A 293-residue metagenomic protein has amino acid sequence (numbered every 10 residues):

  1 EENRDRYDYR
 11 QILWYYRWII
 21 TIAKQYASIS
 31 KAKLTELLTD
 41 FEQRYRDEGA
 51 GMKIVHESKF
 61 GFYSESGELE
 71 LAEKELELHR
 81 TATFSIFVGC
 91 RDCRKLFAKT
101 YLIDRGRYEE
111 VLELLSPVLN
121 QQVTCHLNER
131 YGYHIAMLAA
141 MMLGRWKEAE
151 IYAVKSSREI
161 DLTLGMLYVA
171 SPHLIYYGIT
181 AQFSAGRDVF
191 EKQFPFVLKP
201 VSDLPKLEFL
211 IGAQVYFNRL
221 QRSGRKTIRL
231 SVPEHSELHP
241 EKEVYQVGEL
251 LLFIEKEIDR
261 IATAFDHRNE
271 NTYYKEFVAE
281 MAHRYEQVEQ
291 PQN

Functional and structural regions predicted by a protein language model:
E1, Q25-D40, S64-L78, L102-S116 (+1 more regions): Helix-turn-helix repeat elements of alpha-solenoid scaffolds
E1-Q43, G51: An N-terminal, globular interaction/scaffold subdomain
E1-Y7, T39-A50, E77-G89, S116-L127 (+3 more regions): Solenoid-like repeat scaffolds
Q11-Y16, E48-E57, S85-F97, T124-I135 (+2 more regions): Generic helix N-cap/helix-start motif at coil->alpha-helix transitions
T21-I22, G61-F62, T100-L102, L138-A140 (+2 more regions): Residue-level signature for tetratricopeptide repeat
S30-K33, R46-S58, G67-E75, T81-L112 (+4 more regions): Alpha-solenoid helical repeat scaffolds
L119-V123, R130-G186, E191: Long, well-ordered mid-to-C-terminal structural blocks that present hydrophobic/aromatic surfaces
F194-N293: C-terminal non-catalytic interaction modules
